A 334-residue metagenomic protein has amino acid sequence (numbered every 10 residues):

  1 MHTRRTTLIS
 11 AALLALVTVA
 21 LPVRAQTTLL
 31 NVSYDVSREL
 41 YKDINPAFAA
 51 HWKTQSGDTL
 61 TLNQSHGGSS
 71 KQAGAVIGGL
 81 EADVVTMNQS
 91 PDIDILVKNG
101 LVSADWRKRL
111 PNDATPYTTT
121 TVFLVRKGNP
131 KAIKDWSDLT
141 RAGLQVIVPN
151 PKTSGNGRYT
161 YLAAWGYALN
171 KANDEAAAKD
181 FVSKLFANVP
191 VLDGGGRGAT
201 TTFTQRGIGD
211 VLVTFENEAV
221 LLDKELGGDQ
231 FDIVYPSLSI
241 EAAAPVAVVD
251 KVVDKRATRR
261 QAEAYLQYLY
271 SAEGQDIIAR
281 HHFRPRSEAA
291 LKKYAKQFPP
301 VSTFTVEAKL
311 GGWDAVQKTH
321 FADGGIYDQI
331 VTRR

Functional and structural regions predicted by a protein language model:
R4-L8: N-terminal export leaders
A20-P22: N-terminal signal peptide c-region/cleavage motif recognized by signal peptidases
A25-N99, R109-L110, F215, R334: Early extracytoplasmic/lumenal segment of secretory-pathway proteins
L96-P111, L221-Y235: Ligand-binding "clamshell"
V97-N170: A conserved helix-loop-strand patch within extracytoplasmic ligand-binding domains of the periplasmic binding
T115-T119, F181-F186, D193-G194, L226-R259 (+1 more regions): Periplasmic-binding protein-like
K171-S237: Ligand-binding pocket segment of bilobal, Venus flytrap-like solute-binding proteins
V253-R334: Extracellular/periplasmic juxtamembrane helices and adjacent flexible linkers that interface with membrane partners
